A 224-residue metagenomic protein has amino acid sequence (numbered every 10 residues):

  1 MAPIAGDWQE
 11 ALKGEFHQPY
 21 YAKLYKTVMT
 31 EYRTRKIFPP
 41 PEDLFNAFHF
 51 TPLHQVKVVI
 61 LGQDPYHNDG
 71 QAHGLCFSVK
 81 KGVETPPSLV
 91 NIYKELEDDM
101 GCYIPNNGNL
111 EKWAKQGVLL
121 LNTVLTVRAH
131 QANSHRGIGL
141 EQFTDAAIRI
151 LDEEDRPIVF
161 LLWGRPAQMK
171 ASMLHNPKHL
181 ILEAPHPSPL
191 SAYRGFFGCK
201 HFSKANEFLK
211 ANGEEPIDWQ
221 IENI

Functional and structural regions predicted by a protein language model:
A2-G6, G14-V159, P166-M169, L174 (+4 more regions): A polyanion-binding, active-site-adjacent surface
F196: C-terminal substrate-binding/active-site "lid" region of AdoMet-derived donor-dependent transferases
C199-K200: Polytopic transmembrane helical bundles with strong interfacial aromatic enrichment
